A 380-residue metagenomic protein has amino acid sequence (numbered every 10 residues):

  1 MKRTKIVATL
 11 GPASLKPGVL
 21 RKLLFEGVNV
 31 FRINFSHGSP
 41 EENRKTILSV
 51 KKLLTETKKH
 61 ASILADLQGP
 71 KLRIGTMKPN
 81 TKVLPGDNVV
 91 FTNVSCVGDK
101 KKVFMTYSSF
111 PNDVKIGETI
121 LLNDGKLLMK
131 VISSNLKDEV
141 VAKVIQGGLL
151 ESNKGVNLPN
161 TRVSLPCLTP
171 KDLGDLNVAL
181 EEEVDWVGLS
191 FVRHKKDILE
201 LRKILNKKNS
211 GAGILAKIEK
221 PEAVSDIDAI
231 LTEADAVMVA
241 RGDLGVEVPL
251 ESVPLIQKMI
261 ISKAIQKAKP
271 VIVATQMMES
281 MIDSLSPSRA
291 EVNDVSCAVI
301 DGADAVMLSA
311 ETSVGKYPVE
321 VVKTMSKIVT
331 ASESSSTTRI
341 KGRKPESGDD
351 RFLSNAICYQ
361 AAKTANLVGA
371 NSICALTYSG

Functional and structural regions predicted by a protein language model:
M1-G380: Non-catalytic helical/linker scaffolds that mediate oligomerization, partner binding, and domain coupling around large
